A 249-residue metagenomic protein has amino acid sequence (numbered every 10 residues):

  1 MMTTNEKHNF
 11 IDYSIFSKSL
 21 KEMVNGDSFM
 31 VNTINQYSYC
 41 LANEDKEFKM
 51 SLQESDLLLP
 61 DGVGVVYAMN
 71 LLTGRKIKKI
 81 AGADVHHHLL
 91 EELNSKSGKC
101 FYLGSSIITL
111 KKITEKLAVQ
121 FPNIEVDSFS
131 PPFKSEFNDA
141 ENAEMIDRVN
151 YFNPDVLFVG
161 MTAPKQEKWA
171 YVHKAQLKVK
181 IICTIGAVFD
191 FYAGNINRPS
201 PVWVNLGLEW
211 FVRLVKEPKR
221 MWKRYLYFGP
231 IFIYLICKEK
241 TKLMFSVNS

Functional and structural regions predicted by a protein language model:
M1-D84: N-terminal nucleotide/polyanion-binding subdomain common to many enzyme families
S28, G98, L177-K180: A short helix->loop->beta-strand "cap" motif at the edges of active sites that frequently abuts
N35-Y39, M161-Q166, V188-F189: Short glycine-rich anion-binding loops that position phosphate/pyrophosphate groups of nucleotides and phosphorylated
G64-Y67, P199, W203-S249: A transmembrane-helix-recognition feature enriched in membrane-embedded lipid enzymes and envelope glyco-/phospholipid
N70-R148, F152-N153: Conserved beta-alpha
T114, E167-Q176: Short Gly/Thr/Asp-enriched flexible loops that form oxyanion-binding sites at enzyme active sites
P131-E136, V179-K216: Short, flexible loop segments at boundaries between secondary-structure elements
V149-F158, T162-A163, V179: Proline-aspartate-enriched helix->loop->beta-strand connector
